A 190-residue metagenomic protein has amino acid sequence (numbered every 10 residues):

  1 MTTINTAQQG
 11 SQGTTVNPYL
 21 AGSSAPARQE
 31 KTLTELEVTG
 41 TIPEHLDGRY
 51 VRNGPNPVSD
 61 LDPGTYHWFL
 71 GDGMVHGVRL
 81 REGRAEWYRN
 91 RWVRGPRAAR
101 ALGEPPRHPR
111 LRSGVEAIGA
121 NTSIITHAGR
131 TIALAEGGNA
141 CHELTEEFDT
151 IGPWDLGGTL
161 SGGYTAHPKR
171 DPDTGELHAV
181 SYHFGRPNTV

Functional and structural regions predicted by a protein language model:
T2-M74, V78-R110: N-terminal regions that are enriched for targeting/export leaders and immediately downstream pro/stem segments
V93-V190: Well-ordered mid-protein domain cores that form the structural environment of catalytic cofactors
